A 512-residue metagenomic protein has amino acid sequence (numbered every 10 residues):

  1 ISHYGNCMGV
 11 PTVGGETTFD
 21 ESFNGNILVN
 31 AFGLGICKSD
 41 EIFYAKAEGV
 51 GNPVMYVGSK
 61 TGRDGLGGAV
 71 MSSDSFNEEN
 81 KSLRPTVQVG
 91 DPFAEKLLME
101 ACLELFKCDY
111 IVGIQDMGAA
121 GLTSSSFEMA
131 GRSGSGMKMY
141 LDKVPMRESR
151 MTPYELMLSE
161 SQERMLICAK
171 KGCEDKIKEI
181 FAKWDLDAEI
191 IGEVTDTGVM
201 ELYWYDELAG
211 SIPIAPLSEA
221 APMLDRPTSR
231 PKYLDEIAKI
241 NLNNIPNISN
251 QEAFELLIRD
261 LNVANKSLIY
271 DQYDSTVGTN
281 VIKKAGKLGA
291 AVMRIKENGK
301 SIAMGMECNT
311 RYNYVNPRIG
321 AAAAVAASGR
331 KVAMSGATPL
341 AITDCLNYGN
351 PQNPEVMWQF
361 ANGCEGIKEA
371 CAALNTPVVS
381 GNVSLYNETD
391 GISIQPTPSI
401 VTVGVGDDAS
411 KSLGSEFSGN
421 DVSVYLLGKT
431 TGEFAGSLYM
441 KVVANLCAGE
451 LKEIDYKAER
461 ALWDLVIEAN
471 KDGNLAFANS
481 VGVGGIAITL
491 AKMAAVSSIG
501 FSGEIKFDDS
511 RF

Functional and structural regions predicted by a protein language model:
I1-F512: Glycine/proline-enriched, intrinsically flexible loops and inter-domain linkers
